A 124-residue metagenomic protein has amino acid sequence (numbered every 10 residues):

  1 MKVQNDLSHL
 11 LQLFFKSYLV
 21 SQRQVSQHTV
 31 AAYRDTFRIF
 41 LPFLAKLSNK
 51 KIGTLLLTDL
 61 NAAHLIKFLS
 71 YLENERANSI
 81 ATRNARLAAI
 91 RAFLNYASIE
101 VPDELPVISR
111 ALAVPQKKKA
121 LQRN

Functional and structural regions predicted by a protein language model:
M1-N5: Blade/loop signatures of beta-propeller domains
L7-L10, A32: Gly/serine-rich nucleotide phosphate-binding loop at the start of the catalytic core of nucleotide/ADP-ribose-handling
L13-H28, R34, R38-Q122: N-terminal core-binding DNA-recognition domain of tyrosine recombinases/integrases
